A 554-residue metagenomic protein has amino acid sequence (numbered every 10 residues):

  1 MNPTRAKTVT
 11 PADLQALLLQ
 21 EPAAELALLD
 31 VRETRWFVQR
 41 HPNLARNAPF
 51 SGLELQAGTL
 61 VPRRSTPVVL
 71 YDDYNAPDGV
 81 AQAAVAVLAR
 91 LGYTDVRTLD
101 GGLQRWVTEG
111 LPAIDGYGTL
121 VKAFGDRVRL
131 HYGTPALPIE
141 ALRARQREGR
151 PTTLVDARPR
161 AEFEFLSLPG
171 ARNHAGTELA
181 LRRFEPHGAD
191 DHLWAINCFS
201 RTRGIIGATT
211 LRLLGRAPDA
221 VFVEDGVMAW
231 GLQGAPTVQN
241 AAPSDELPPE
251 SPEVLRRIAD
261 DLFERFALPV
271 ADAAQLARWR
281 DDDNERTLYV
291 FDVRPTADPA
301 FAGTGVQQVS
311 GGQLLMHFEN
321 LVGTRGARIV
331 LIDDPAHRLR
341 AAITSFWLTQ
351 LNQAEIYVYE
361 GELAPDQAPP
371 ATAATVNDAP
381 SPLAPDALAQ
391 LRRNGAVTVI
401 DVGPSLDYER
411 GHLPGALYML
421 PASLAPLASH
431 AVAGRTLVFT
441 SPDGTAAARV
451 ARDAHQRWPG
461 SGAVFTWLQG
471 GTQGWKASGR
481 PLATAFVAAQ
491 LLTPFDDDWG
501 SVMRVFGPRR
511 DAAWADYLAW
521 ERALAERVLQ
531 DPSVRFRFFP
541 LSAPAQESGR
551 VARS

Functional and structural regions predicted by a protein language model:
M1-A27, V31-T153, A157-Y289, V293-T398 (+1 more regions): Rhodanese-like catalytic fold shared by cysteine-dependent sulfurtransferases and DSP/PTP-type phosphatases
